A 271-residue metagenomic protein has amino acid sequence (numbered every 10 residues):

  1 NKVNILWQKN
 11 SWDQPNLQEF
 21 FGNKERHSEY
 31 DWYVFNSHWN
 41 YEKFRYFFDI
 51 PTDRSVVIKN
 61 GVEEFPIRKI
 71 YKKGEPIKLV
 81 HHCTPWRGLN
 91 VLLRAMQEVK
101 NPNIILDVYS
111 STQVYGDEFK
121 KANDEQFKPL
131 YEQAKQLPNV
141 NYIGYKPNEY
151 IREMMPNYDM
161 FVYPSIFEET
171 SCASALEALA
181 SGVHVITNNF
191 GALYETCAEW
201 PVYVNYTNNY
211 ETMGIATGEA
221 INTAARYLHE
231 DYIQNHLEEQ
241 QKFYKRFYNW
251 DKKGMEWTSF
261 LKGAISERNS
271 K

Functional and structural regions predicted by a protein language model:
N1-N16, D31-F35: Active-site proximal beta-strand in glycosyltransferases
E29-S55, V62-E64: A short, active-site helix/loop in glycosyltransferases that binds the activated sugar's phosphate group
Y71-G88, L93-E98, L106-D107: Conserved donor-binding/catalytic core segment of Leloir-type glycosyltransferases
K120-K146: Nucleotide-activated donor-binding/catalytic signature segment of Leloir-type glycosyltransferases, i.e., the conserved
P156-T170, V183: Acidic donor-binding loop of glycosyltransferase active sites
H184-T187, Y194: Short hydrophobic beta-strand element within catalytic cores of glycosyltransferases and related nucleotide-activated
Y194-A225: Change "using UDP/GDP/dTDP sugars" to "using nucleotide sugars
D231-R268: A charged, aromatic-enriched C-terminal amphipathic alpha-helix characteristic of glycosyltransferases across folds
